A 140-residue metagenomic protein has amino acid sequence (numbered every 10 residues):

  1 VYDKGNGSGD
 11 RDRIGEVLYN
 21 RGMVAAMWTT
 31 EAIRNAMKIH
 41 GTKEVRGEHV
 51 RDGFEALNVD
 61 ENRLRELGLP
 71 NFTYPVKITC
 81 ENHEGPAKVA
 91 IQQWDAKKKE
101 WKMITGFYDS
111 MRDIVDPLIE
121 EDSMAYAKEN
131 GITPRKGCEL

Functional and structural regions predicted by a protein language model:
Y2-Y19, T30-I104, S110: Segments of small-molecule ligand-sensing domains
M23-M27: Extracytoplasmic/secretory soluble proteins
T79-E81, R135-L140: Sequence contexts marking disulfide-bonded cysteines in secreted/extracellular proteins
G106-C138: Short, cationic low-complexity segments
